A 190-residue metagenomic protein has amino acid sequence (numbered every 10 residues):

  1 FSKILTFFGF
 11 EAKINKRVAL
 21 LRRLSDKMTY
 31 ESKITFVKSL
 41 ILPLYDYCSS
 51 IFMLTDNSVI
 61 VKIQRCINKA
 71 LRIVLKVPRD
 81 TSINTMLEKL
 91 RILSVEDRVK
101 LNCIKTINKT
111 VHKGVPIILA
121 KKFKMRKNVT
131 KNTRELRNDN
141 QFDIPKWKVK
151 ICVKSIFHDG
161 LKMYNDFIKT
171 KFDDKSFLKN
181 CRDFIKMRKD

Functional and structural regions predicted by a protein language model:
F1-M53: Basic, alpha-helical interaction scaffolds
K3-F7, G114-P116, S155, N165-T170: Short conserved micro-motifs at the rims of enzyme active sites and ligand-binding pockets
F10, R17, V37, I41-L44 (+8 more regions): Alpha-helical interaction elements in eukaryotic regulators
A19, D26, I41, M53 (+9 more regions): Hydrophobic alpha-helix feature that most strongly marks membrane-spanning transmembrane helices and their immediate
S32-I51, T85, L93-K109, V153-N165: Conserved, well-structured core segments
D46-I60, Q64, K148-D190: Charged boundary/loop elements
V59-V129: Short, charged alpha-helical motifs in flexible N/C-terminal segments and linkers
I118-S155: Amphipathic alpha-helical
